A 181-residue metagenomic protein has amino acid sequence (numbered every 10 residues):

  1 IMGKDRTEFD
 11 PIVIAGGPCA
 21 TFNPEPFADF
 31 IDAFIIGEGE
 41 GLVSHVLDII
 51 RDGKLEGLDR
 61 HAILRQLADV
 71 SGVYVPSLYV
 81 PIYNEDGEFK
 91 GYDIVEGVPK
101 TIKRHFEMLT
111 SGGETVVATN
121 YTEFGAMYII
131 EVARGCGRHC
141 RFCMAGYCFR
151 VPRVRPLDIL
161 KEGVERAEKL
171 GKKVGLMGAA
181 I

Functional and structural regions predicted by a protein language model:
I1-I94: Glycine-rich beta-alpha loop elements in corrinoid/cobalamin-binding modules across cobalamin-dependent enzymes
K4, K54, K90, K100-K103 (+3 more regions): Context-gated lysine
D5-F9, L47, K100-H105, T115 (+1 more regions): N-terminal start-of-chain detector that recognizes signal peptides and the immediate post-cleavage beginning
F9-I12, D48-R51, R104-M108, P152 (+1 more regions): Short linear motifs at secondary-structure transitions and domain/linker junctions
I12-V13, V43-V46, V70-V75, V80 (+6 more regions): Extended aliphatic helical segments
A15, C19-F22, L58-I63, L67 (+7 more regions): Short, flexible coil/linker segments at or flanking structured domains
P76, I82-I129: N-terminal [4Fe-4S]-dependent radical SAM core
T110-I181: Radical SAM [4Fe-4S] cluster-binding motif and immediate context
